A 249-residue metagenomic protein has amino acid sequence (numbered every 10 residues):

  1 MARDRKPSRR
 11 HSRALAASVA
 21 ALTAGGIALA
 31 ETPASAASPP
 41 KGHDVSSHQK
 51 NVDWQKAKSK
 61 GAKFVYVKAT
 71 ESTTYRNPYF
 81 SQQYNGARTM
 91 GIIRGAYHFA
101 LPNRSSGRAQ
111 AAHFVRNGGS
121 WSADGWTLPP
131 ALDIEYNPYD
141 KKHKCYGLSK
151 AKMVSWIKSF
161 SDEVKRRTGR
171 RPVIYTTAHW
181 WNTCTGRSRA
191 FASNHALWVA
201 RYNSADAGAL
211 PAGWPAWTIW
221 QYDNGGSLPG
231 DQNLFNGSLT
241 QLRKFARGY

Functional and structural regions predicted by a protein language model:
M1-A36: Secretory targeting and sorting signals
A37-K63, V67-R167: Substrate-binding cleft of extracellular glycoside hydrolase catalytic domains
S38-Q49, W54-Q55, A190-Y249: Functionally critical loop-and-helix segments that line ligand-binding/catalytic clefts of soluble enzyme domains
V45, V67, L132-I134, I174-T177 (+2 more regions): Conserved beta-strand positions
R94, R170-P172, L197: Hydrophobic anchor at the start of a short beta-strand that flanks the dinucleotide cofactor-binding loop
H113-L132, Y136-P138, G186-A216: Structural recognition of alpha->loop->beta junctions
P138-K141, W180-C184: Short, solvent-exposed loop/turn segments at secondary-structure junctions
V164, T168-N182: Aromatic-lined carbohydrate-recognition surfaces of secreted/lumenal glycan-active proteins
